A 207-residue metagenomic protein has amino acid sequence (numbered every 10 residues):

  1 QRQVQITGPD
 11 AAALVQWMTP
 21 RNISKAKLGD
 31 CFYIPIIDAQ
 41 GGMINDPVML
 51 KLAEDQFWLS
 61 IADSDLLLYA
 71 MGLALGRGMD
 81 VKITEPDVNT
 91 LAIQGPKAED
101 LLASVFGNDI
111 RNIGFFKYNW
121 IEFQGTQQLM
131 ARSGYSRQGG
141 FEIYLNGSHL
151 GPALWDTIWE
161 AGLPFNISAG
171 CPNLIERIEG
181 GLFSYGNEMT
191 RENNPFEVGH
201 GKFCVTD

Functional and structural regions predicted by a protein language model:
Q1-P9, L91-Q94: Extended catalytic/binding region for NAD+/ADP-ribose chemistry, centered on the ART fold
R2, F32, F196-V198: A generic structural signal for short beta-strands and their flanking turns/coil linkers
Q3, S24-L28, I167-G170: Short, surface-exposed helix-loop/turn micro-motifs enriched in polar/charged residues
Q3-Q5, L14-Q16, P35, V48 (+1 more regions): Short, conserved beta-strand segments within well-ordered enzyme catalytic domains that often line or immediately flank
P9-M43, A98-T126: Internal amphipathic helical hairpin motif
M49-D207: Conserved, structured C-terminal
